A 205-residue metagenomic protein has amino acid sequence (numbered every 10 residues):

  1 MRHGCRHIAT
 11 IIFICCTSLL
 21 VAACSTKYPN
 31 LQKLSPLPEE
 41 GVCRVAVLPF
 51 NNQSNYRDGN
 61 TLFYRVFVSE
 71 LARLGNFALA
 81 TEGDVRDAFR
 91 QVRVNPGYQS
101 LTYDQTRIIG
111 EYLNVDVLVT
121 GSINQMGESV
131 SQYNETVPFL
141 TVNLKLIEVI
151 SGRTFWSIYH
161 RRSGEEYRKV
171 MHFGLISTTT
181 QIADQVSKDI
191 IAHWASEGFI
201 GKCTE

Functional and structural regions predicted by a protein language model:
M1-I12: Bacterial N-terminal signal peptides that target proteins for export
I11-L20: Bacterial N-terminal signal peptides
C24-C43, I109-L113, N134-V137, K145-E205: C-terminal/domain-edge helix-coil "capping" segments
V42-P49, S54-S122, V149, R153 (+3 more regions): N-terminal segment of the mature soluble domain
R57, S131-E135: Short, solvent-exposed beta-strand/turn "edge" segments of beta-rich domains on protein surfaces
T102-Y103, P138-T141: Charged helix-capping and loop-helix junction motifs
T120, T141-N143: Beta-strand secondary-structure signal
S122-E128: Generic short beta-strand segments
